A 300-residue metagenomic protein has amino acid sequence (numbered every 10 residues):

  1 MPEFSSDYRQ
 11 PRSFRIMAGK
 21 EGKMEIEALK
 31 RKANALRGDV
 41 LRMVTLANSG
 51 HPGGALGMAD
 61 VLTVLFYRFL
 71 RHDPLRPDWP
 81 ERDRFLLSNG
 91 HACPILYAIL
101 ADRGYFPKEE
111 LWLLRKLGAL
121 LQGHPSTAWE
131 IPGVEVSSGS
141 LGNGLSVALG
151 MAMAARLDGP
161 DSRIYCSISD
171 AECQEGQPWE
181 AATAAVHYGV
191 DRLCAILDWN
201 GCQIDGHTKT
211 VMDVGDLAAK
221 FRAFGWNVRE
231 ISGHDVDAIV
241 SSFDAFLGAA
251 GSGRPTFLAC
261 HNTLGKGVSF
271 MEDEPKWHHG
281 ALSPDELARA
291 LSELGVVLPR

Functional and structural regions predicted by a protein language model:
D7-Y8: Intrinsic-disorder-associated, low-complexity terminal segments enriched in Asp/Asn/His/Tyr and depleted of Lys/Arg
P11-K23: Short, Lys/Arg-enriched N-terminal segments with co-localized hydrophobic residues within the first ~10-30 amino acids
E25-I26, R31-N34, M58: Flexible, compositionally biased loop and terminal segments
K32-S49, D198-N200: N-terminal capping segment at the start of a domain
V40-M43, A55-H187: Cofactor-binding active-site loop characterized by glycine-rich and histidine/acidic residues
R103, V211, E272-K276: Short secondary-structure boundary/capping segments
G133, S137-A250: Thiamine diphosphate
V236, V240-R300: Glycine/aspartate-rich loop-and-adjacent alpha/beta segment that forms the canonical ThDP
